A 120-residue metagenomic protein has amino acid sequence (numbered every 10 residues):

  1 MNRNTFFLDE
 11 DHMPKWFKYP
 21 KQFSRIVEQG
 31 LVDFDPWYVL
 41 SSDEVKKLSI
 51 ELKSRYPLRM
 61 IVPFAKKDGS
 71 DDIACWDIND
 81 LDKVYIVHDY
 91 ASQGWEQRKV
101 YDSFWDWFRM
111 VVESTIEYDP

Functional and structural regions predicted by a protein language model:
M1-I78, I116-D119: A surface-exposed partner-binding patch
D77-W95: Intrinsically disordered, low-complexity regulatory segments enriched in Ser/Thr/Pro and charged residues
Y90-D119: Compact, glycine/acidic-enriched structural inserts
